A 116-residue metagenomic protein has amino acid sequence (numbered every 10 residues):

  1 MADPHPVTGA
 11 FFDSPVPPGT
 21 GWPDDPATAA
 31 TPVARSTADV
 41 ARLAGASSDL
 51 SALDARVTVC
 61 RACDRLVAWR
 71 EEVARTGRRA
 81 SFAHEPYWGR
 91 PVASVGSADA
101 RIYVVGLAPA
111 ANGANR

Functional and structural regions predicted by a protein language model:
M1-R116: Active-site and ligand/interface coordination hotspots across diverse enzymes and nucleic-acid-associated assemblies
